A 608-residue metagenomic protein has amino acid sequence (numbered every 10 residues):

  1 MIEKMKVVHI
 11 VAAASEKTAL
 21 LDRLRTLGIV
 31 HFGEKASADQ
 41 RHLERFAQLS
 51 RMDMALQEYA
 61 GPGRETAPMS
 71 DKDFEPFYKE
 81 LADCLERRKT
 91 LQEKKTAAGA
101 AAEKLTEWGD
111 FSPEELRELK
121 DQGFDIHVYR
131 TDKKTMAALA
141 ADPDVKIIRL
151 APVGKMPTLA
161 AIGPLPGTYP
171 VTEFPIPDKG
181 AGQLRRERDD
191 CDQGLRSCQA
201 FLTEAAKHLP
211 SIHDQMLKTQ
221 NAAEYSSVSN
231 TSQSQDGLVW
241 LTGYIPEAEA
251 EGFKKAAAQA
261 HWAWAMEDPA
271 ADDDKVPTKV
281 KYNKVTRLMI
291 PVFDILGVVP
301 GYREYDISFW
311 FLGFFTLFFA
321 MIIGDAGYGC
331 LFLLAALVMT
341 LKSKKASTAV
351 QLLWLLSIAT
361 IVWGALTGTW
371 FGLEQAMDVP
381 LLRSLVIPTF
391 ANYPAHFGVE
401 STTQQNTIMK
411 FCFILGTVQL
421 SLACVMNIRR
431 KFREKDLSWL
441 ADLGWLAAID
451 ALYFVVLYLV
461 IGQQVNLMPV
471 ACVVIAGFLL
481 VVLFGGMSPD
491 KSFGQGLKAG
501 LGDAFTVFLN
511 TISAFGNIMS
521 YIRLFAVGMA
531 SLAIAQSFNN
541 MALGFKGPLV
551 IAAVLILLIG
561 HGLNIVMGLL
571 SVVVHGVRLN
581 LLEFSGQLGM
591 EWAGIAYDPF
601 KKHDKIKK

Functional and structural regions predicted by a protein language model:
M1-K6, T18-F32, E251-K608: Conserved, carboxylate-rich catalytic/transport cores that coordinate ions
M1-W310, M339, A346-V350: Long, charged N-terminal accessory/stalk domains
